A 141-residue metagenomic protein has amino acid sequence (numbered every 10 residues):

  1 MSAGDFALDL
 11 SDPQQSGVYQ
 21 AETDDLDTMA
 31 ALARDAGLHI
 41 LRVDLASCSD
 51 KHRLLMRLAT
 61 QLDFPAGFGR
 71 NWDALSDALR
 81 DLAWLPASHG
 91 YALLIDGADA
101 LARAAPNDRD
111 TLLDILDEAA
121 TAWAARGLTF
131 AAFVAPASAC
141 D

Functional and structural regions predicted by a protein language model:
S2-D141: Positively charged, polar, low-complexity stretches
